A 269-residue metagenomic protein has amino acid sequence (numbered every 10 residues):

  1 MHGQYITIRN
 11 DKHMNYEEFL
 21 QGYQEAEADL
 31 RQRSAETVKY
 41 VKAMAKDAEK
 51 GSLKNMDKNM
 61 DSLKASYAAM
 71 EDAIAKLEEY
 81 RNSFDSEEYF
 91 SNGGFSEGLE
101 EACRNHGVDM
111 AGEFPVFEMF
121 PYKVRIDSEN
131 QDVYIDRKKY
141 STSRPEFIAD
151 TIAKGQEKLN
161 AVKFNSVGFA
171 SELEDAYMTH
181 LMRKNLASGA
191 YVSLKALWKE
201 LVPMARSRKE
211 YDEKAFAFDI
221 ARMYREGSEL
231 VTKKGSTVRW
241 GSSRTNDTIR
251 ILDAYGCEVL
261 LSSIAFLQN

Functional and structural regions predicted by a protein language model:
M1-K163: Long, compositionally biased intrinsically disordered regions
D85-Y89, K199-E210: Short helix-coil junctions and helix-kink-helix linkers
D127-E129, V167, S171, K195 (+1 more regions): Non-catalytic, well-ordered alpha-helical scaffold segments
K163-R206: Positively charged, polyanion-binding regions of nucleic-acid-associated proteins
M182, L186, S207, R225-E229 (+1 more regions): Intrinsically disordered or highly flexible coil/loop and linker segments, enriched in small and charged/polar residues
R208-E226: Short amphipathic alpha-helical interaction segments
R222-N269: C-terminal engagement modules used by replication, chromatin/transcription, nuclear envelope/ESCRT, and ubiquitin
